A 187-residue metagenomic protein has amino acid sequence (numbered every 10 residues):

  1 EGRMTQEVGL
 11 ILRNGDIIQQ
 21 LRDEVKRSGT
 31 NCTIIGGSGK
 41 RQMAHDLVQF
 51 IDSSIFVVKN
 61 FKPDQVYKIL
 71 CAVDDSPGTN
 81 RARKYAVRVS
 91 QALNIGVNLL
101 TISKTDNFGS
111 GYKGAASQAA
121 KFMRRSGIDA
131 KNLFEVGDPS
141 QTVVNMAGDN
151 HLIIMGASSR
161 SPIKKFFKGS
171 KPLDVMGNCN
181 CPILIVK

Functional and structural regions predicted by a protein language model:
G2-G9, R124-K131: A short helix-to-beta-strand connector/capping loop
G9-I11, L70, G96-N98, K131 (+1 more regions): A structural signal for isolated positions on well-ordered beta-strands in alpha/beta enzyme cores
L10-L21, E135-S140: Charged docking surfaces used in two-component/phosphorelay signaling
I18-Q65, G148-K187: Gly/Ser-rich helix-loop-strand patches that form or flank binding pockets for ribonucleotide-derived cofactors
G39, H45-D46, F50, F61-L100 (+1 more regions): Short acidic/Ser/Thr-enriched loop-to-helix initiation segments
A82, F108-Y112, V143-N145, F166: Short, well-ordered secondary-structure micro-motifs
K104-S110, S161-P162: Short, small-residue-enriched loops and turns at beta-alpha junctions that line or gate enzyme active sites
A120, V136-A147: A short, acidic, amphipathic alpha-helical segment used as a generic capping/interface helix at domain edges
